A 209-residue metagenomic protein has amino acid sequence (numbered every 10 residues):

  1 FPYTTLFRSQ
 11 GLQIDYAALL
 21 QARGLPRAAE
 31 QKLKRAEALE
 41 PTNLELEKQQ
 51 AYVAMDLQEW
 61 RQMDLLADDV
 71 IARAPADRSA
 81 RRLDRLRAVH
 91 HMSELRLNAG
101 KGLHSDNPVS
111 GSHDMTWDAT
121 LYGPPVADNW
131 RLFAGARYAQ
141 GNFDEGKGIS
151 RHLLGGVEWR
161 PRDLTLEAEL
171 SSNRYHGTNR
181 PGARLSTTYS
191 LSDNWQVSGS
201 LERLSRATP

Functional and structural regions predicted by a protein language model:
F1-L6: Short, small-residue-biased leader/transition segments that mark boundaries at the very start of proteins
F7-P209: Gram-negative and organellar
